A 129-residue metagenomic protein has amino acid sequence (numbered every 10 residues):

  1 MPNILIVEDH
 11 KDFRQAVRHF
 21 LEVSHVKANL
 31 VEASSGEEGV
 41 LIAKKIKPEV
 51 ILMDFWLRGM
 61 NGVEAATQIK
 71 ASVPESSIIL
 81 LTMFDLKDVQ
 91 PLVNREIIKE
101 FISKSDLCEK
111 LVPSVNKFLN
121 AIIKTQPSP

Functional and structural regions predicted by a protein language model:
E8: Conserved acidic carboxylate
K11-V31: Two-component/phosphorelay signaling modules centered on CheY-like receiver
E32-L41, G62: Helix N-cap/capping motif at the beta->alpha junctions
L41, V63-P74: Short amphipathic alpha-helix used as the core "switch/output" element in two-component signaling
D54, T82: Active-site residues of response regulator receiver
R58, L86: The feature encodes the CheY-like receiver
G62, V93-K99: As written
D88, S105-L119: C-terminal output helix
